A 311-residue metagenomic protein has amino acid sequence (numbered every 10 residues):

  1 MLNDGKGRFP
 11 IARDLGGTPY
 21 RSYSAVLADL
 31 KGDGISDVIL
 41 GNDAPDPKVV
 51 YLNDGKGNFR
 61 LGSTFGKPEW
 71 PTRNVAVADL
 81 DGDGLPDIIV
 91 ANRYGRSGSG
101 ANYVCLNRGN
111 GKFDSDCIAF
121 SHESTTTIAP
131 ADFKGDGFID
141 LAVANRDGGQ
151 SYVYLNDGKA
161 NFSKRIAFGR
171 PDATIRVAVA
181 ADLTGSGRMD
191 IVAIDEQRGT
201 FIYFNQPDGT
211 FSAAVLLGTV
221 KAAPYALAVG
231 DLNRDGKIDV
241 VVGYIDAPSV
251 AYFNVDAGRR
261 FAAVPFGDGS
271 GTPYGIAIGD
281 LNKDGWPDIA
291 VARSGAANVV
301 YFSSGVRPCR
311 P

Functional and structural regions predicted by a protein language model:
M1-Y20, L52-W70, C105-E123, L155-T174 (+4 more regions): Blade-edge motifs of beta-propeller repeat domains
L2, Y23-G32, R73-G82, T126-G135 (+4 more regions): Beta-propeller blade termini
G34-S36, G84-P86, G137-I139, G187-M189 (+2 more regions): Glycine-aliphatic tripeptides that mark coil-to-beta-strand junctions in extracellular and membrane proteins
V38-N42, I88-R93, L141-N145, I191-D195 (+2 more regions): Hydrophobic beta-strand segments that make up the repeating blades of beta-propeller and related beta-repeat
A44-D46, Y94-S97, D147-G149, R198-G199 (+2 more regions): Short glycine/acidic-enriched loop and turn motifs that connect beta-strands
R146, T174-V179, I194-Q197, V220-R234 (+1 more regions): Eukaryotic tandem repeat interaction scaffolds
Y274-P311: Blade-level signature of beta-propeller repeat domains, shared across WD40, Kelch, NHL, RCC1 and BNR/Asp-box propellers
